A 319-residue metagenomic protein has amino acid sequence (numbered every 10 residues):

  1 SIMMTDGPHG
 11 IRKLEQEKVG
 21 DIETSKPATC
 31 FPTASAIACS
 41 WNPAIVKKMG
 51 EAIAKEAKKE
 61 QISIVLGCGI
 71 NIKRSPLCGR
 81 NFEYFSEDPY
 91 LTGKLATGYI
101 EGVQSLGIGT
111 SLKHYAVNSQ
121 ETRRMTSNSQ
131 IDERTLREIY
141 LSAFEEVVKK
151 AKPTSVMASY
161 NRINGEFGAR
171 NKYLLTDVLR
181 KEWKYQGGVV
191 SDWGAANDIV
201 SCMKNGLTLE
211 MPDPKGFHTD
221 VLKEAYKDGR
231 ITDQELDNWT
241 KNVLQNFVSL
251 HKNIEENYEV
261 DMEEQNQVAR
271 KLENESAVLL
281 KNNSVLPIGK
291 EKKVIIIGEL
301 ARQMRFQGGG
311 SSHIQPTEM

Functional and structural regions predicted by a protein language model:
S1-M319: Glycoside hydrolase catalytic-domain context in secreted enzymes
